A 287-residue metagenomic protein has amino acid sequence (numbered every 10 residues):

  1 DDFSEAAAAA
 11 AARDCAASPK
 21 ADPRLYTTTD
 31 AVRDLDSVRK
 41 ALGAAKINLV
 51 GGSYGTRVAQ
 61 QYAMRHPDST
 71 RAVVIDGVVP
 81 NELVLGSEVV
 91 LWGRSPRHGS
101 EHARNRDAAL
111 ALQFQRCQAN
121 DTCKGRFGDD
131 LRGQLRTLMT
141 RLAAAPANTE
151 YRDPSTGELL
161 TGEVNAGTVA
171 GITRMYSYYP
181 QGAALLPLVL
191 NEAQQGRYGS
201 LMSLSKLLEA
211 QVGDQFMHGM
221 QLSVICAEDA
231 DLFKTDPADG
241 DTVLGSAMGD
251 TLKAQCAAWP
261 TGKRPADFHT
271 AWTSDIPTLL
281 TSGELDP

Functional and structural regions predicted by a protein language model:
D1-T168, S223-P287: Gly/Pro-rich cap/lid or specificity-loop segments adjacent to the active site
G43, A147, Q181, R197-Y198: Residue-level recognition of short, well-ordered coil/turn positions that link secondary-structure elements
A144-T149, P180-G182, V212-F216: Secretory-pathway/luminal and periplasmic proteins that interact with or process carbohydrate-rich
S177-P180, L285-P287: Acidic catalytic loop of the alpha/beta-hydrolase fold
L186, L190-G199: Non-catalytic, charge-rich alpha-helical accessory subdomains
R197-D229, F233: Long, low-complexity segments enriched in small/aliphatic residues
